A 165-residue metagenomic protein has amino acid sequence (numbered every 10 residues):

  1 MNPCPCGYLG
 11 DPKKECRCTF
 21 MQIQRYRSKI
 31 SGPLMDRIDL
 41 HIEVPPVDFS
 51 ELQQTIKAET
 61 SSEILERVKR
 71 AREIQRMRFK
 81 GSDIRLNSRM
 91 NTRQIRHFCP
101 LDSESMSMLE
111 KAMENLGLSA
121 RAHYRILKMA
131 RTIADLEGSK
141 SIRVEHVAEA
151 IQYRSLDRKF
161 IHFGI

Functional and structural regions predicted by a protein language model:
M1-F163: Basic, amphipathic alpha-helical bundle interface domains used for macromolecular binding and assembly
